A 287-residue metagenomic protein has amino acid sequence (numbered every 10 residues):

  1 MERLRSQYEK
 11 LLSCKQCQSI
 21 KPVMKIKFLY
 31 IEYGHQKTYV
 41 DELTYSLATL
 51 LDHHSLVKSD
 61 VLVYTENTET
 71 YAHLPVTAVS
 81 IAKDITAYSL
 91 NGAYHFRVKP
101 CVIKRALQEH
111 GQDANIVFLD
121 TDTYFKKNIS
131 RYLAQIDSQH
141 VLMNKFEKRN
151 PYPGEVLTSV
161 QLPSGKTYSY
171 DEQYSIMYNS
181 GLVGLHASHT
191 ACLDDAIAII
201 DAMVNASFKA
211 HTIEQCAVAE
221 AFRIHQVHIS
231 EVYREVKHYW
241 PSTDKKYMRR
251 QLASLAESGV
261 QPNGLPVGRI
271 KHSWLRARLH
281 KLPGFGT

Functional and structural regions predicted by a protein language model:
L11-S89, Y94, Q108-Q112, A187-A191 (+2 more regions): N-terminal anchoring/stem segment of glycosyltransferases
D41-T44, A48, R97-C101, T212-C216 (+1 more regions): A structural signal for well-ordered alpha-helical segments within the folded catalytic domains of diverse enzymes
L62-V63, N115-D120, F125, L142-M143 (+2 more regions): A structural signal for short, well-ordered beta-strand segments and their strand-loop junctions that often border
P100-Y152: GT-A fold catalytic core of metal-dependent nucleotide-sugar glycosyltransferases, centered on the diacidic
A134-D194: Conserved catalytic core of nucleotide-sugar-dependent glycosyltransferases
E172-L255: Catalytic core and acceptor-binding pocket of nucleotide-sugar-dependent glycosyltransferases
Q251-T287: Long, low-complexity C-terminal extensions of enzymes
